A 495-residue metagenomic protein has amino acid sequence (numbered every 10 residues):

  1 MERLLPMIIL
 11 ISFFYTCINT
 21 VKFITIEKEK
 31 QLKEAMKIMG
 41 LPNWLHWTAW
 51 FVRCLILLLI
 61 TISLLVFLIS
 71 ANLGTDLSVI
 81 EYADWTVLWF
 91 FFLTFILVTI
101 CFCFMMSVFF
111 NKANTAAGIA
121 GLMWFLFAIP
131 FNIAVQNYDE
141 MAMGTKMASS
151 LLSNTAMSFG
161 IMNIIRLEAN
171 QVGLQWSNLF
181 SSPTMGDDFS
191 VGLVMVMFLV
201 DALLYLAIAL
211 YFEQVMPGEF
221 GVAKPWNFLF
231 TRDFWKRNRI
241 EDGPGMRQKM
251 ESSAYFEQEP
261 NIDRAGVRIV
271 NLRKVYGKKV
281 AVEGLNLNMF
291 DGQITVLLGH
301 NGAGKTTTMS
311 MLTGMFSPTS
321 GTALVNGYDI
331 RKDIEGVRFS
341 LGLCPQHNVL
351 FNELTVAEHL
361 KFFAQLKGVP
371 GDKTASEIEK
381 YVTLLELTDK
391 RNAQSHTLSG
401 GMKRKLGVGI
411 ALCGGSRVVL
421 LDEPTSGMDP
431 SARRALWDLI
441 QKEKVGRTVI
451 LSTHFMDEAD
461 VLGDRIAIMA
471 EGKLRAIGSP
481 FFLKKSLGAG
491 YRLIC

Functional and structural regions predicted by a protein language model:
M1-L32, P42-R239: Membrane-spanning alpha-helical segments of multipass transporters and channels
E353, Q394-G401: Conserved ABC ATPase signature
K361, Q365, P370-K390: Conserved ABC ATPase "signature" region
V408, L436: Hydrophobic anchor residue at the start of the ABC signature
C413-R417, G446: A short, proline-enriched helix->beta-strand linker immediately N-terminal to the Walker B motif in ABC-type P-loop
V419-E423: Catalytic Walker B motif of ABC-type/P-loop ATPase nucleotide-binding domains
D438-C495: ABC transporter nucleotide-binding domain
